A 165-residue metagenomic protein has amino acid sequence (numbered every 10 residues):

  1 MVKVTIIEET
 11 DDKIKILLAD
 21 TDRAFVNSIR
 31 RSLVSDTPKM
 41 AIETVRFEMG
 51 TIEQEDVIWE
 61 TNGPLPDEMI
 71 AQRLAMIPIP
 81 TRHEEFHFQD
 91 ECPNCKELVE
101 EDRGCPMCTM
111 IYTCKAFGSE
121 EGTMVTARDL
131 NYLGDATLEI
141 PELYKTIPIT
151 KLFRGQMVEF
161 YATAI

Functional and structural regions predicted by a protein language model:
M1-I165: Protein-protein interaction/assembly regions in multi-subunit complexes
